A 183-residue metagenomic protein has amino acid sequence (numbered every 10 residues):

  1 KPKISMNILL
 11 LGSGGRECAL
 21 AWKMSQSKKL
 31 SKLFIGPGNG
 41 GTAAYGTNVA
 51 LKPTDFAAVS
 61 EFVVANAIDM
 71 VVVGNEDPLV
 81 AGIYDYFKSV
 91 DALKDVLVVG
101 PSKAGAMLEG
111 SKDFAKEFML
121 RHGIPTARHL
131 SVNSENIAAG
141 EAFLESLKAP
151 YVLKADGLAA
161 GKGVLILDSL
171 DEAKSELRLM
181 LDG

Functional and structural regions predicted by a protein language model:
I4-P101: ATP-binding N-terminal substructure of ATP-dependent carboxylate-amine bond-forming enzymes
G12, V132, V164-S169: Short beta-strand-to-turn element immediately C-terminal to the catalytic PLP-Schiff-base lysine in fold type I
A43-Y45, M107-D113: Short, charged, surface-exposed secondary-structure boundary motifs
K52-D55, S111, E135-N136, S169: Acidic/polar helix N-cap motif
F62, A142-F143, E176: CheY-like receiver
M70, P125-R128, S146-V152, D168-G183: Conserved ATP-binding module of the ATP-grasp superfamily
G110-F143: Short, glycine-/small-residue-rich phosphate/pyrophosphate-handling segment
M119, L147-L167: ATP-grasp fold ATP-binding core
